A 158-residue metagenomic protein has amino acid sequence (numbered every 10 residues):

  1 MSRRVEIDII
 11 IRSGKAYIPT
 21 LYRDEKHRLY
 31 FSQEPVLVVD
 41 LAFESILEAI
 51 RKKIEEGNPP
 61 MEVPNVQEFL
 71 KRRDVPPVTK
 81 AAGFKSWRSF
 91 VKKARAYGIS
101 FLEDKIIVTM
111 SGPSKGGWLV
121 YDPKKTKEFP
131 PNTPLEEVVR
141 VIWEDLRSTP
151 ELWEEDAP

Functional and structural regions predicted by a protein language model:
M1-I11, P60, P76-V78, V91-R95 (+1 more regions): Intrinsic N-terminal pre-sequences and regulatory tails
R4-E44, F101-R140, E151, E155: Intrinsically disordered, low-complexity regulatory segments enriched in Ser/Thr/Pro and charged residues
K15-D24, R51-N58, Q67-K71, E144 (+1 more regions): Low-complexity, charged, repeat-rich alpha-helical/coil interaction segments
D40-L41, E48, K52-A96: Negatively charged, low-complexity tracts enriched in Asp/Glu with abundant Ser/Thr
